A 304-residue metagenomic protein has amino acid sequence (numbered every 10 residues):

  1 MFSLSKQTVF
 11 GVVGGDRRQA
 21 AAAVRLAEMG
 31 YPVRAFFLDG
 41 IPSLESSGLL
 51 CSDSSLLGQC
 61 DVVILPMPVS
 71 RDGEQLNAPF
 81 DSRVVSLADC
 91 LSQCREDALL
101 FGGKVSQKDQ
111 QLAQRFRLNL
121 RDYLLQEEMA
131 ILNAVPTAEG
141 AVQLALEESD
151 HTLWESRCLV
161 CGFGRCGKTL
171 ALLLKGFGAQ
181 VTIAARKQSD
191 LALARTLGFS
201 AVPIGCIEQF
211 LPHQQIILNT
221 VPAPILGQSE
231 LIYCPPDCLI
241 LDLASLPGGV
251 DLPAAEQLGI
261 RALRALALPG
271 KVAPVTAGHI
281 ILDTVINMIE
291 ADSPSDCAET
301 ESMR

Functional and structural regions predicted by a protein language model:
M1-Q111, R115-D122, T284, M288-A291 (+1 more regions): N-terminal ligand-binding/catalytic initiation module
M1-S5, V142-L153: A short, basic/flexible loop-to-alpha-helix module at the beginning of a structural domain
F10-A20, L26, W154-L174: Glycine-rich adenosine-cofactor-binding loop
R17, G40, Q188-S189, S245-P247: Helix N-cap at the beta1-alpha1 junction of Rossmann-like dinucleotide-binding domains, i.e., the first residues
M29-E45, F177-L197: NAD(P)-binding Rossmann-fold cofactor-contacting core
P68-D72, V84-Q93, D97, A194-G270: Rossmann-like adenosine-cofactor binding region
L99-Y123, A244-M288: Rossmann-fold NAD(P)-binding glycine/threonine-rich loop
E127-L146: A glycine-rich, Thr/Ser-enriched phosphate-binding loop motif common to dinucleotide/cofactor-binding enzymes
